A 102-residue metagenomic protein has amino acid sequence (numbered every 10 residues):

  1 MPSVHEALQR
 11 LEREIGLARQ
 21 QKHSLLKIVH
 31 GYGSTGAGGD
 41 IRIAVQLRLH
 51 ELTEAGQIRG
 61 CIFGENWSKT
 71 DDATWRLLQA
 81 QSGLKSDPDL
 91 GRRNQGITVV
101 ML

Functional and structural regions predicted by a protein language model:
M1-L102: Long, charged, low-complexity intrinsically disordered regions
